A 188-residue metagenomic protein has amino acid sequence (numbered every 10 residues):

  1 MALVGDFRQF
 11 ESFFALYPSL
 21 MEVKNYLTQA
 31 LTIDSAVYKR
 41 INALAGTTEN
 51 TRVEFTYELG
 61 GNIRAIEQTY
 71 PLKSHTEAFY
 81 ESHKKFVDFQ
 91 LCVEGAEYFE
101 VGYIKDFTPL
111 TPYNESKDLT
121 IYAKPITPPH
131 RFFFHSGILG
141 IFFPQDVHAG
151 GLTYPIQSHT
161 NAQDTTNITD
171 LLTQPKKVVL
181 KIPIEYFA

Functional and structural regions predicted by a protein language model:
M1-I66, F79: A short, N-terminal "cap"/entry segment at the start of jelly-roll beta-barrel domains of the cupin/DSBH fold
L59-G60, H75-D88, F107-L110, T127-P128: A short beta-loop-beta micro-motif enriched in histidine and acidic residues
T69, L91-V93, Y103, P144-D146 (+1 more regions): Short, structured patches in soluble enzyme cores that scaffold and shape functional sites
H75-H83, Q90, V101-G102, G151-L152 (+1 more regions): Short histidine-centered beta-strand/loop micro-motifs that create catalytic or ligand/metal-coordination sites
K85-V87, L91-V101, D106, E115-Y122: Glycine- and acidic-residue-biased ligand/ion/polar-headgroup-sensing regions
F89, L139-I141, S158-A188: A short hydrophobic beta-strand segment most commonly corresponding to one strand of the jelly-roll/cupin
I121-P129: Acidic, glycine-rich flexible loop segments
F132-Y154: Conserved metal-binding segment of the jelly-roll/cupin
